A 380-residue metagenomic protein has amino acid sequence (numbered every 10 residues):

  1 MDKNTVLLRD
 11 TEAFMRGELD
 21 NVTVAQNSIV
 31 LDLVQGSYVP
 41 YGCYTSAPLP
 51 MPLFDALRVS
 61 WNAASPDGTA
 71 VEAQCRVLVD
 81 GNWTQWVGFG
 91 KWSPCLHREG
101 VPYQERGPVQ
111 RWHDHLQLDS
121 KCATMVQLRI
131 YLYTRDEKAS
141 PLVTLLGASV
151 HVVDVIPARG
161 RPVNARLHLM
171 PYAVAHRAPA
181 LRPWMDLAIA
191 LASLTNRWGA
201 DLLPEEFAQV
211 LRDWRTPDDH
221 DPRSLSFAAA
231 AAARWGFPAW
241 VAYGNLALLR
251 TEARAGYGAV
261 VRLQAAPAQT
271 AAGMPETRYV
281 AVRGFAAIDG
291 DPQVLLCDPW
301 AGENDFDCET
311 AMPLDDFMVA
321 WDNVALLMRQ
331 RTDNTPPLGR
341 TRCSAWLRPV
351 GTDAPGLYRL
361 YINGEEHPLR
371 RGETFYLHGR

Functional and structural regions predicted by a protein language model:
M1-L169: Beta-strand-rich ligand- or partner-binding modules with a strong bias toward extracellular/periplasmic carbohydrate
N4-T23, M51-P52, W83, W92 (+4 more regions): Noncatalytic regulatory segments and standalone regulatory/sensor domains
P52-S65, A265, A345-P349, R380: A short beta-strand element within beta-rich, extracytoplasmic domains of secreted/secretory-pathway proteins
D55, T69-V71, T124, Y257 (+3 more regions): Residues that flank catalytic or metal-binding motifs in active/ligand-binding sites
M125, Y131-D221: Active-site-adjacent structural segments surrounding the nucleophilic cysteine of cysteine proteases and isopeptidases
A208-T332: Conserved active-site-adjacent core of cysteine acyl-enzyme catalytic domains
H367-L369: Short beta-strand segments within Ig-like beta-sandwich modules, predominantly Fibronectin type-III
